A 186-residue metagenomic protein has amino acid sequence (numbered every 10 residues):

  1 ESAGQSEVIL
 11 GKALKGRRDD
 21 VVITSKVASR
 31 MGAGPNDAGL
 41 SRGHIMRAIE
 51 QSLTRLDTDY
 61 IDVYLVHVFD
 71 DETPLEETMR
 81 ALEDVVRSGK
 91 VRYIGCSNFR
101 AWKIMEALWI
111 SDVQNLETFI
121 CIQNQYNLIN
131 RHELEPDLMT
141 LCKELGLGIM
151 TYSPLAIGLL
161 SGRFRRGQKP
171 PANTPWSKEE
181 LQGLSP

Functional and structural regions predicted by a protein language model:
E1-V21, S25, D59, R87: N-terminal binding-site loop/beta-alpha segment at the start of enzyme catalytic domains that lines or forms
E7-R17, A48-T54, L138-G146: Short amphipathic alpha-helices and their capping/turn segments at secondary-structure boundaries
D20-G32, I122-Y126: A short, structured active-site edge motif that brings together acidic residues
S25, V63-V66, C96, N124: Conserved beta-strand positions
R30-M46, H67-T73: Active-site mouth loops of central-metabolism enzymes
A38-D57, E77-R80, I104-W109: Short, acidic/polar
L53-P74: Active-site groove signature of glycoside hydrolases
D70-P186: Beta/alpha (TIM)-barrel catalytic core signal, keyed to glycine-rich beta->alpha loops juxtaposed to Asp/Glu that bind
